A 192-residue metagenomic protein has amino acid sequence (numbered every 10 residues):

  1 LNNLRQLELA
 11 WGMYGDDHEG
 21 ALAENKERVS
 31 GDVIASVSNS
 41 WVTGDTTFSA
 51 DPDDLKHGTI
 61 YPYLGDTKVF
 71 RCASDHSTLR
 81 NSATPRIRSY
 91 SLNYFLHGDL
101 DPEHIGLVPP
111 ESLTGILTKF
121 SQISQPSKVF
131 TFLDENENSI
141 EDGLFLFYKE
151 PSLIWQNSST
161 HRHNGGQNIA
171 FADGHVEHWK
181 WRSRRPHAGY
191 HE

Functional and structural regions predicted by a protein language model:
L1-E192: Short, well-structured segments within or immediately adjacent to enzyme catalytic domains that line ligand-binding
